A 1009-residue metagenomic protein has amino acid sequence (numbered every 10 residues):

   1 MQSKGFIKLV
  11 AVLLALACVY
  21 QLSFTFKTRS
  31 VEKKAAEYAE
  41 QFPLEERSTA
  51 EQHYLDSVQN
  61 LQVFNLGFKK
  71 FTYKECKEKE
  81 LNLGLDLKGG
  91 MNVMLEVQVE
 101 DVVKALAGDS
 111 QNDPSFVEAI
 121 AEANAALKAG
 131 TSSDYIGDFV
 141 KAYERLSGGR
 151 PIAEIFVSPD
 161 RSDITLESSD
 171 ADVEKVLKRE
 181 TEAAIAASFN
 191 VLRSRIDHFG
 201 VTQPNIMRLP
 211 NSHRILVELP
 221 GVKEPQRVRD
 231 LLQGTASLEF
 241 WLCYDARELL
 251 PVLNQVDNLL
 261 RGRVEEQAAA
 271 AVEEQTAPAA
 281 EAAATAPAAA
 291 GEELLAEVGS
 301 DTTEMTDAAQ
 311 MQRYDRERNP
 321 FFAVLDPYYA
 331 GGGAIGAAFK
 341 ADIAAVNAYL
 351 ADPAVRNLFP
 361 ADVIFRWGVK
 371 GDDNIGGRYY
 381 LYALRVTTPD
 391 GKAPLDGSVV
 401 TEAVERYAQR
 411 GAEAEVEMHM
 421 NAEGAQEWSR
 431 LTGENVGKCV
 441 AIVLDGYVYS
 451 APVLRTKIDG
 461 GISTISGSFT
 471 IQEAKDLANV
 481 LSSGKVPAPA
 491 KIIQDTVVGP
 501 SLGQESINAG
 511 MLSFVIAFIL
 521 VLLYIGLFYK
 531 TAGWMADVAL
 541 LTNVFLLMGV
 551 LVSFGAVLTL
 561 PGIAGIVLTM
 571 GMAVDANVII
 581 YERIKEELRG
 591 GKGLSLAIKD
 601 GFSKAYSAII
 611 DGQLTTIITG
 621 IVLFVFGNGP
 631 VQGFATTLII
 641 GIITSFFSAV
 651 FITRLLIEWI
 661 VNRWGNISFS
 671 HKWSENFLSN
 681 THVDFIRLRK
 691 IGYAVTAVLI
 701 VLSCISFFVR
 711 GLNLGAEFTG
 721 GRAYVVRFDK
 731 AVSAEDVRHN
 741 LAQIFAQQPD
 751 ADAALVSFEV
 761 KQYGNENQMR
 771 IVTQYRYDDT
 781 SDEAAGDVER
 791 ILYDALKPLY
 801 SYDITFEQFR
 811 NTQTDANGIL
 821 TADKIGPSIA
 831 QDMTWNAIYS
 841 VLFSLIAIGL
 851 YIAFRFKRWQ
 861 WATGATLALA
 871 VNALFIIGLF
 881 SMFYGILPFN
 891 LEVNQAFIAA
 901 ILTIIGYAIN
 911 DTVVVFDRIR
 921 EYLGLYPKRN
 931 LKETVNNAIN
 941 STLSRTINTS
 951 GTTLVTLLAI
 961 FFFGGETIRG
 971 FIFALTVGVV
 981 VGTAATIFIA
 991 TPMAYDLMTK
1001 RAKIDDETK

Functional and structural regions predicted by a protein language model:
M1-C18, F24-K77, L81, K104-G137 (+7 more regions): Interfacial helix-loop-helix hairpins and adjacent transmembrane helices of multi-pass alpha-helical membrane proteins
S3-K4, V416-E417, N421-V436, V440-A441 (+4 more regions): Interfacial segments of transmembrane alpha-helices in multi-pass membrane proteins
K8, V12, T542, G549-V550 (+4 more regions): Hydrophobic alpha-helical transmembrane segments of membrane transport and translocation systems, primarily multi-pass
V12-A15, W534-G555, I566-A573, F634-A649 (+3 more regions): Small-residue-enriched core segments of transmembrane alpha-helices in multipass membrane transport and channel
V19-V31, H53-K69, E75-D445, Y449-V453 (+4 more regions): Non-transmembrane, solvent-exposed regions of membrane trafficking/translocation machinery
L192, S501-V521, L540-L541, M572 (+11 more regions): Pore- and gate-forming transmembrane helices of large, multi-pass membrane proteins
E218, G460-T464, Q472-I516, I791 (+2 more regions): Juxtamembrane "pre-transmembrane" interface segments
G571-T615, E658-N666, S881, L887-T949 (+2 more regions): Cytosolic juxtamembrane regions of multi-pass inner-membrane proteins
